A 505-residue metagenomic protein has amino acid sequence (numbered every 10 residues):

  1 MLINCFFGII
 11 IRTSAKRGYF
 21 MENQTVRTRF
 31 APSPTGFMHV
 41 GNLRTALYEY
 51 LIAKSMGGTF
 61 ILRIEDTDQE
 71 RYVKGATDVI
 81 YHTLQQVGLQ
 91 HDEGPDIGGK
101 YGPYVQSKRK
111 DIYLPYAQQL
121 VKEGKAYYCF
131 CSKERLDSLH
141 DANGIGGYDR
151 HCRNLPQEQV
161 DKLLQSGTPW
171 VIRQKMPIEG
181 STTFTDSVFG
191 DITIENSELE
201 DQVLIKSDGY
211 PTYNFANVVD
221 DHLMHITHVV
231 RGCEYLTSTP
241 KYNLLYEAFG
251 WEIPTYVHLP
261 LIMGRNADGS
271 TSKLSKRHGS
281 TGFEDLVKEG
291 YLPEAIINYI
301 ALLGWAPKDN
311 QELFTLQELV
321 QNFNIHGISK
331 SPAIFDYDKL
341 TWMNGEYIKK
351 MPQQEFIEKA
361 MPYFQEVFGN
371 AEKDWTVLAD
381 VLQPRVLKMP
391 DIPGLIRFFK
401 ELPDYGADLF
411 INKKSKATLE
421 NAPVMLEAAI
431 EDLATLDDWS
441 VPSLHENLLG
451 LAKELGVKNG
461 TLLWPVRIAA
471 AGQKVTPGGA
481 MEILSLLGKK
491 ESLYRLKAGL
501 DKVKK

Functional and structural regions predicted by a protein language model:
R17, M21-G144, S238-W251, A295: N-terminal Rossmann-like or analogous alpha/beta NTP/dinucleotide-binding catalytic cores that position adenine
T28-P34, I61-D66, M224-V229, T281-G282 (+2 more regions): Glycine- and acidic
E49, I80, L120, G124 (+8 more regions): Residue-level signal for inorganic ion chemistry
Q119-K122, Y127-K273, G282, P307 (+1 more regions): Active-site cores that bind ATP or allylic diphosphates and position pyrophosphate for catalysis
F249-A407, K416, A471-K505: Catalytic adenosine-cofactor/nucleotide-binding cores of aminoacyl-tRNA synthetases and other
S440-L487: Helix-rich, typically C-terminal accessory recognition domains appended to large enzymatic cores
